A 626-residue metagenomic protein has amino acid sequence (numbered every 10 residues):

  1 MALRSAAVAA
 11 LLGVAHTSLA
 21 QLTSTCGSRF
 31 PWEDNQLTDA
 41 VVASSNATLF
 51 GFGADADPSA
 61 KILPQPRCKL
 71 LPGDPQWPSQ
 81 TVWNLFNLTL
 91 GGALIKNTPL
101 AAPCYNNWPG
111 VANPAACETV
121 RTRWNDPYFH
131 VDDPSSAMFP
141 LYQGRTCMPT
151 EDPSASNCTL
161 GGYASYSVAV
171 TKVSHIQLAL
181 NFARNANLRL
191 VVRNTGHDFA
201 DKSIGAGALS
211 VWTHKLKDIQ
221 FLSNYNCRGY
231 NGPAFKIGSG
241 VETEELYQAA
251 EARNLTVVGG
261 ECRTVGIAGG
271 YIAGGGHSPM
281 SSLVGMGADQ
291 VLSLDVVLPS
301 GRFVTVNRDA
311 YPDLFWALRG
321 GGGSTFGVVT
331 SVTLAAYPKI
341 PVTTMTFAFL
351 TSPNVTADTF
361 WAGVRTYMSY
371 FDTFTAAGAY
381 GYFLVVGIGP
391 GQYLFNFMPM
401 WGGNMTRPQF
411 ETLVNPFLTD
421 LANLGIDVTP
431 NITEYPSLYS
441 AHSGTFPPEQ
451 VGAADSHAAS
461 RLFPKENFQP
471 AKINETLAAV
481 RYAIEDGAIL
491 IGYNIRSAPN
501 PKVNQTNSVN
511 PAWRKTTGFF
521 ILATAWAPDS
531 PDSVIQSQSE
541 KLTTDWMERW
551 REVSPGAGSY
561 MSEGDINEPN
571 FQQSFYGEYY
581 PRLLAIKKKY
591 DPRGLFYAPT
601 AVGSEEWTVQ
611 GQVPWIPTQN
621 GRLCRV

Functional and structural regions predicted by a protein language model:
M1-L22: Fungal secretory targeting signals
L19-V626: Soluble FAD-dependent oxygen oxidases
